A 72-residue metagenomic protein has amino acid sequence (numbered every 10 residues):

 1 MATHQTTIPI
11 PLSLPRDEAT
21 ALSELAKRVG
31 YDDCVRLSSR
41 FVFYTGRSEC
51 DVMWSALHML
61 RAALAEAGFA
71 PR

Functional and structural regions predicted by a protein language model:
M1-R16, T20-R72: Positively charged, low-complexity terminal tracts and the immediately adjacent first secondary-structure elements
